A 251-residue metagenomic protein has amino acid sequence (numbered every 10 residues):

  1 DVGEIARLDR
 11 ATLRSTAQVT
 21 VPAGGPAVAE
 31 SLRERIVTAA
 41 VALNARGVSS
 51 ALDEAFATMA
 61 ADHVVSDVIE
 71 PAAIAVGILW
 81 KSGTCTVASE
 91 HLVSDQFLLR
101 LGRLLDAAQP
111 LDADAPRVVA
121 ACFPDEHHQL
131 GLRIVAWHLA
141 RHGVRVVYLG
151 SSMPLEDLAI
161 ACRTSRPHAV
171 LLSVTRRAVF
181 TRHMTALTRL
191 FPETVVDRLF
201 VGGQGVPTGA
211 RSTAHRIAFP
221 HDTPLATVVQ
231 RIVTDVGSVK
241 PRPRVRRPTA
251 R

Functional and structural regions predicted by a protein language model:
D1-Q109: Long amphipathic alpha-helical segments
L92-R251: C-terminal regulatory/effector modules of DNA-binding transcriptional regulators
